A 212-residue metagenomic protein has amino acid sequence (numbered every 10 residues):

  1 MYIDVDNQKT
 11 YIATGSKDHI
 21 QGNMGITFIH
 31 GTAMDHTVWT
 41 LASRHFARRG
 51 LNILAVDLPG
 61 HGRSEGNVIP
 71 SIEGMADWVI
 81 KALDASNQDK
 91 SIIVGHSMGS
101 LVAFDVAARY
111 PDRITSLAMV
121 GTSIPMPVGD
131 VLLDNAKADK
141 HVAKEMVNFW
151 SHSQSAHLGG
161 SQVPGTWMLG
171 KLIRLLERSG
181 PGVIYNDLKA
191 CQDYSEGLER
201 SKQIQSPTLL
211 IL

Functional and structural regions predicted by a protein language model:
Y2-G15, T40-R48, N52-M98: Active-site loop/oxyanion-hole signature of alpha/beta-hydrolase fold enzymes
G22-G31: Short beta-strand element of the alpha/beta-hydrolase
G31-M34, S97: Active-site glycine-rich loops that stabilize anionic/oxyanionic intermediates across multiple enzyme folds
A33, L58-G62, I124: Alpha/beta-hydrolase active-site loop signature
L101-F149: Flexible "cap/lid" loop of the alpha/beta hydrolase fold
D134-I204: Conserved alpha/beta-hydrolase catalytic His-Asp/Glu region
I204, L210-L212: Short beta-strand/loop motif that positions the catalytic acidic residue of the alpha/beta-hydrolase fold
